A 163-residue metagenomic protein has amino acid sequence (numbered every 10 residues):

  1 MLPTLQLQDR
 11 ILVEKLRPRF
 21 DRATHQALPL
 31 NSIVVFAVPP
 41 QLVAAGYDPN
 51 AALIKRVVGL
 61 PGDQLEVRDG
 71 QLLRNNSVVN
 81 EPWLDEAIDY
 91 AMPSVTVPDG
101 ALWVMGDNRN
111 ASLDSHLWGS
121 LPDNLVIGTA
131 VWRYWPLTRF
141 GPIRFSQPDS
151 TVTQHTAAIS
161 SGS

Functional and structural regions predicted by a protein language model:
M1-T96: Feature for secretory/organellar precursors and membrane-associated catalytic proteins
R17, H116-W118, G128-G162: Extracytoplasmic/periplasmic terminal helices and flexible tails
F20, A111-S112: Active-site environment of divalent metal-dependent phosphoester hydrolases
K55-R56, R109, T129: Short, cationic motifs built from Arg/Lys/His that form the positively charged side of catalytic pockets
L72, R109-N110: Short acidic/polar capping segments at secondary-structure boundaries
W103: PRPP/pyrophosphate-binding module of the type I phosphoribosyltransferase fold
G106: Phosphate/adenylate-binding glycine loop and adjacent helical scaffold
